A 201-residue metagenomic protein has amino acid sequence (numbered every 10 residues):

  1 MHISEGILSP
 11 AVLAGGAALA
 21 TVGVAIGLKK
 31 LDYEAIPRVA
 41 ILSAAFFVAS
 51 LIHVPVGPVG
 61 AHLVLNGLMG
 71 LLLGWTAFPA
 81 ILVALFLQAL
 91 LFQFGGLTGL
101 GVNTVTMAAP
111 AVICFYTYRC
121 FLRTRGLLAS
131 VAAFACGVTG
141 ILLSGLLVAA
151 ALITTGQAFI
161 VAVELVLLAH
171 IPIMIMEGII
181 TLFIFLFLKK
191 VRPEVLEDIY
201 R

Functional and structural regions predicted by a protein language model:
M1-L68: Hydrophobic transmembrane alpha-helices
A11-A14, I36-I41, F78-L82, L100-V105 (+3 more regions): Hydrophobic alpha-helical transmembrane segments
A14-A20, A108-T117, I175-F187: Hydrophobic cores of alpha-helical transmembrane segments in multi-pass inner/ER membrane proteins, independent
S43-F47, A77-L90: Small-polar-interrupted transmembrane alpha-helices in polytopic inner-membrane proteins
L51-V59, V83-C114: Interfacial aromatic-anchored transmembrane helix boundaries in multi-pass membrane proteins
M69-T76: Alpha-helix C-terminal capping segments
N103-V148: Short helix-perturbing small/polar motifs within transmembrane alpha-helices
V131-L142, A149, T155, F159-R201: C-terminal transmembrane helix-loop-helix hairpin of multi-pass membrane proteins
